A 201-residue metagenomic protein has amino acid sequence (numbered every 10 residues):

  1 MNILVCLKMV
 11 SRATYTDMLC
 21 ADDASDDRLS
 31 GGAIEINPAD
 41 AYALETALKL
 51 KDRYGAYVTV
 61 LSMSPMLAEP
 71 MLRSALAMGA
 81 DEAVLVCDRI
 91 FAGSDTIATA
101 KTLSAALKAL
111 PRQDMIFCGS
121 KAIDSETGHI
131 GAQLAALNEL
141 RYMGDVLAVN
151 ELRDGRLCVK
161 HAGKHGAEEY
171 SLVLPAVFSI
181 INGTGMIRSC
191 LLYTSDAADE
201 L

Functional and structural regions predicted by a protein language model:
M1-L19: Positively charged, low-complexity intrinsically disordered leader regions
A41-K51: Histidine-anchored nucleotide/phosphate-binding helix
M71-I97: A glycine-rich helix N-cap at a beta->alpha junction
S125-N138: Short Gly/Thr/Asp-enriched flexible loops that form oxyanion-binding sites at enzyme active sites
A136-R153: Short, acidic/small-residue loops that bind anionic groups at enzyme active sites
R156-E168: Anionic-ligand binding region
S171-L192: A charged, well-structured terminal subsegment
Y193-L201: Conserved small/polar residues in nucleotide/adenosyl-binding loops
